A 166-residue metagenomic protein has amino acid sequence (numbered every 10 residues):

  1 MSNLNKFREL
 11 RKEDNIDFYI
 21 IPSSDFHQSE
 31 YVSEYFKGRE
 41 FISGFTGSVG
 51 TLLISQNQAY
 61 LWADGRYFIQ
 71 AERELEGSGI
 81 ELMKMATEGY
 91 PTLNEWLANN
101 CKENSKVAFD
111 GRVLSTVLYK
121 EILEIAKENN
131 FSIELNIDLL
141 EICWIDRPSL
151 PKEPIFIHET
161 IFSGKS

Functional and structural regions predicted by a protein language model:
M1-K102, L114-S166: N-terminal accessory/capping or targeting/presequence segment of soluble
S105-R112: Acidic beta-strand-to-loop metal/phosphate-binding motif
